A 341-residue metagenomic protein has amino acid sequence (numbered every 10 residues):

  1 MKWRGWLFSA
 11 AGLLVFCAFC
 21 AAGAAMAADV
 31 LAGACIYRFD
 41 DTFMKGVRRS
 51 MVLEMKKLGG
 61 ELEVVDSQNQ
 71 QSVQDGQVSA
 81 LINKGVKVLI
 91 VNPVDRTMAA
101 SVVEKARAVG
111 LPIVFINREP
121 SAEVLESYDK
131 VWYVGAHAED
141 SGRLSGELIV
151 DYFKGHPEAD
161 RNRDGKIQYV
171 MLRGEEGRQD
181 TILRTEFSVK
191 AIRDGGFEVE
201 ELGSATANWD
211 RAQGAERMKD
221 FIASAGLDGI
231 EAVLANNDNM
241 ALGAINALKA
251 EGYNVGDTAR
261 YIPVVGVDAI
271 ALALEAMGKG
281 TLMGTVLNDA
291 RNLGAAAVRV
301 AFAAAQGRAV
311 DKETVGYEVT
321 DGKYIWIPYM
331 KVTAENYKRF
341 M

Functional and structural regions predicted by a protein language model:
A28-V30, G165-Q168, L172-E176, D289 (+1 more regions): Hinge/cleft segment of the Venus flytrap/periplasmic-binding protein
D29-S50, E54-L58, L62-A80, K84-V86 (+4 more regions): Extracytoplasmic "Venus flytrap"
A34, V86-P93, P112-I116, M171 (+3 more regions): Periplasmic-binding protein-like
F43-K57, S141-S145, Q179-E198, Q213 (+2 more regions): Short, solvent-exposed amphipathic alpha-helices that sit in or adjacent to ligand/effector-binding or catalytic
Q68-A122, W132-A136, D238-L242: Beta-alpha junction/loop-to-helix N-cap segments that form part of ligand/metal-binding clefts
Q74, Y133-G165, G214-M218, A269-A273 (+1 more regions): Hydrophobic alpha-helical segments within soluble ligand-binding/sensing domains
V91-A108, S188, L202-A276: Hydrophobic alpha-helical
V102-D140, E158-Q168, I270-G278, L282-M283: Flexible loop/hinge segments that line or gate small-molecule binding clefts
